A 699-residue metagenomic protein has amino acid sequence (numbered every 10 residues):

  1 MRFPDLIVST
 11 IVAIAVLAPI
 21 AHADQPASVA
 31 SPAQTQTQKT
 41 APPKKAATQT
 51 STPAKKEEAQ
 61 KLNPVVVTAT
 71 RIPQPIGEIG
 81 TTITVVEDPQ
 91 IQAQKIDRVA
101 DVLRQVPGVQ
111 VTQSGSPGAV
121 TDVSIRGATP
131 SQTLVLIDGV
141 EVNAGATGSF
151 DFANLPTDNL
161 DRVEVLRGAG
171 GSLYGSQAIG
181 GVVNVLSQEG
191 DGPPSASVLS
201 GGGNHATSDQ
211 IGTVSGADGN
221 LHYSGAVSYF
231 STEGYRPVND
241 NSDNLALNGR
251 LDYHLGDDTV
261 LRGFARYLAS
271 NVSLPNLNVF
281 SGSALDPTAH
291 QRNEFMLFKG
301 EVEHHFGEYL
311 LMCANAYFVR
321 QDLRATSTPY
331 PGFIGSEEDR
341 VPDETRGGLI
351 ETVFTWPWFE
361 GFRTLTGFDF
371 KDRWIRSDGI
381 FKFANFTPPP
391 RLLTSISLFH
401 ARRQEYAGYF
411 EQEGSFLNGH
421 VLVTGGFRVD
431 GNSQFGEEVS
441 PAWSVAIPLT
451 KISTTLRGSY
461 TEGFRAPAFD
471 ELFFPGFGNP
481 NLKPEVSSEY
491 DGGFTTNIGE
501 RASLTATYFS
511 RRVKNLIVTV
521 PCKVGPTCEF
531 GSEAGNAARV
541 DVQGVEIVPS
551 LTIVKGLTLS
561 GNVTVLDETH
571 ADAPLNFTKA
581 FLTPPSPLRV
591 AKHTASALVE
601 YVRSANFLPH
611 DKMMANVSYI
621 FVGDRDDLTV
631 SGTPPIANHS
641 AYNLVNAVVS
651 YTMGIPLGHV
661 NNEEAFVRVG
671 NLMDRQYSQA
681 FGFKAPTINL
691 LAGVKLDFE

Functional and structural regions predicted by a protein language model:
T52-A59, V66-T81, E87-S116, S124 (+4 more regions): N-terminal plug
V99-V102, A119-S124, T133-L136, D151-P156 (+4 more regions): N-terminal periplasmic accessory domains that precede and gate Gram-negative outer-membrane beta-barrel machines
D122, V140-R167, S242, G249: Short acidic/polar hinge/loop motifs at secondary-structure boundaries that mediate gating or recognition
N204-S231, R236-V272, A289-M312, W358: Transmembrane beta-barrel wall of Gram-negative outer-membrane proteins
T213, D252-H254, I447, P585-E699: Conserved C-terminal beta-signal and adjacent last beta-strands/turns of outer-membrane beta-barrel proteins
H254-L268, N293-F435, P448-K451, A502-T505: Face-selective signature of the C-terminal outer-membrane beta-barrel domain
V279-H305, D343-T345, A401-R403, L449 (+5 more regions): Outer-membrane beta-barrel signature, preferentially recognizing the C-terminal barrel domain of Gram-negative
S415-L422, S510-R512, G535-L628, M673: Gram-negative outer-membrane beta-barrel transporters
